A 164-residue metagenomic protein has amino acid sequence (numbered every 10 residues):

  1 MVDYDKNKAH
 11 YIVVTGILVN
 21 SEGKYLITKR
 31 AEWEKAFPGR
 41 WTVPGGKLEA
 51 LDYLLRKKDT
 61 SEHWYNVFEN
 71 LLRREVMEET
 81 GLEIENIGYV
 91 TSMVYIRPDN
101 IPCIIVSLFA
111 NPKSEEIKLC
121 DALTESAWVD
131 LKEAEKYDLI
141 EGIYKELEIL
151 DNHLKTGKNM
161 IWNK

Functional and structural regions predicted by a protein language model:
M1-E22, W33: Acidic, metal-coordinating catalytic segment for phosphate/diphosphate chemistry, firing primarily on the Nudix
Y11-T15, C103-S107, Y144: Short hydrophobic/aromatic beta-strand or adjacent loop that forms the aromatic wall/cage of a ligand/substrate-binding
V13-V14, V67, T124: Short loop/turn microsegments at loop-to-beta-strand junctions
V19, F109-K113, D130: Solvent-exposed residues in well-ordered beta-strands and their adjoining turns, especially edge/terminal strands
K24-R74: Conserved Nudix-box catalytic region and its N-terminal flanking loop in Nudix hydrolases and closely related
G39-W41, G46, L51, S107 (+1 more regions): Nudix hydrolase/Nudix homology domain
E78-N86: Short secondary-structure junctions
E85, T91-I117: Active-site-adjacent beta-strand/loop module that shapes the phosphate/pyrophosphate-binding cleft
